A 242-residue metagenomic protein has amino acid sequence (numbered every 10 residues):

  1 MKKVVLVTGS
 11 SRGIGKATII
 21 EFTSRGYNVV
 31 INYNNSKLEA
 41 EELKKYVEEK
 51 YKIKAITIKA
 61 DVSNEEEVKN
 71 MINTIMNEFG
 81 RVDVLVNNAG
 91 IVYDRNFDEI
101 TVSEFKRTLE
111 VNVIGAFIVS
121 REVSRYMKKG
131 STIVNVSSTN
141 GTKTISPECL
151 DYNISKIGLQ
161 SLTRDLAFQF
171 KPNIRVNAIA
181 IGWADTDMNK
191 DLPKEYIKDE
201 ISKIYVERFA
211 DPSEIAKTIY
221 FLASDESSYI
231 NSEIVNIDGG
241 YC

Functional and structural regions predicted by a protein language model:
S11-R12: Conserved glycine-rich cofactor-binding loop
R25-E42: Conserved glycine-rich Rossmann-like NAD(P)H-binding loop of the short-chain dehydrogenase/reductase
N96-F97, T101-K106, N189, E200: Substrate-binding pocket helix/loop in short-chain dehydrogenase/reductase
F117, Y126, R208-I237: C-terminal substrate-recognition "lid" of short-chain dehydrogenase/reductases
S120, S155, T163: Active-site helix of classical SDR
S138: Residue(s) in the substrate-gating loop at a strand-loop-helix junction that position the organic substrate next
K171-R175, I230-S232: Short, small/polar-rich loop/turn modules that mediate ligand/substrate recognition or access, typified
